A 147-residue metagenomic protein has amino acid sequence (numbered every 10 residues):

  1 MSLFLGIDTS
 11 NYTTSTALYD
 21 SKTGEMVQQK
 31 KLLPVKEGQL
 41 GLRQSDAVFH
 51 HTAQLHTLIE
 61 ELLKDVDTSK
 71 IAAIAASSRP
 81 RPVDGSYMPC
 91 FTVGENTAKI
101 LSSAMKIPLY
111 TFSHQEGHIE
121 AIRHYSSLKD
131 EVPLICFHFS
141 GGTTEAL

Functional and structural regions predicted by a protein language model:
M1-L147: Short acidic/glycine-rich loops and adjacent helix/strand connectors that line catalytic pockets where negatively
